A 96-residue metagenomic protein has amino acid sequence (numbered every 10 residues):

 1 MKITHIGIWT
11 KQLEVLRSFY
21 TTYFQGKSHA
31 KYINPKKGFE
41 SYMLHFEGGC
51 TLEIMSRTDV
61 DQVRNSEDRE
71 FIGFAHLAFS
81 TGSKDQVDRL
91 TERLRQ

Functional and structural regions predicted by a protein language model:
M1, K36, E47, R69-I72: A generic fold-level signal
M1-R17, F74-F79: N-terminal beta-strand motif that seeds the catalytic metal site of vicinal oxygen chelate
I3, S41, G49-L52, I72-H76: Structural motif
W9-L52, T58: Core segments of cupin and vicinal oxygen chelate
Q12-E14, L77-Q96: Vicinal oxygen chelate
S18, I54, R64, V87-R89: Short acidic, gly/pro-rich beta-turn/loop elements at beta-sheet edges and active-site/ligand-binding grooves
C50-S56, L90, Q96: A general structural signal for short secondary-structure boundary/capping elements
I54-A78: Helix-adjacent hinge/juxtasegments
